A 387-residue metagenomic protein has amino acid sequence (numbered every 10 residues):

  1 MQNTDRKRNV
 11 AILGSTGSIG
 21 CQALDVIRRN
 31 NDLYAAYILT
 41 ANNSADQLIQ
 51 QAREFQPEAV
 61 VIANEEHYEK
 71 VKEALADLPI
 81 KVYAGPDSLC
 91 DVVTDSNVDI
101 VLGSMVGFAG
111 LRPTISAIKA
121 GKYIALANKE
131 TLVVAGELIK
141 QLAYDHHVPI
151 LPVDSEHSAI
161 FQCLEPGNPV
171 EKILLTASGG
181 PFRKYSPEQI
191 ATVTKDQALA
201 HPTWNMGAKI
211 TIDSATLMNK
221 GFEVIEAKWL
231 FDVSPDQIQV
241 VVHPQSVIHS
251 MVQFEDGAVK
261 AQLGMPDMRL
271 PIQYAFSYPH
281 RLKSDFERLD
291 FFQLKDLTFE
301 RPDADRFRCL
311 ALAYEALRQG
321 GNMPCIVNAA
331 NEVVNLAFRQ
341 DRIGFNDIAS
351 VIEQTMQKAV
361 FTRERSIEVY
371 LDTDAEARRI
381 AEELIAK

Functional and structural regions predicted by a protein language model:
M1-K387: Catalytic, metal-anchored helix/loop core of enzyme active sites in primary metabolism
